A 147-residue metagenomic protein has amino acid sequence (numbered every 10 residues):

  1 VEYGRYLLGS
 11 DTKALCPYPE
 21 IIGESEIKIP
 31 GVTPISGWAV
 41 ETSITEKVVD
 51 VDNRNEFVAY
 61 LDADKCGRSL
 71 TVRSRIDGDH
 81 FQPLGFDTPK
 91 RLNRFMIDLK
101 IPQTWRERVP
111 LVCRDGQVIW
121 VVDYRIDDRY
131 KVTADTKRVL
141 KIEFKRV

Functional and structural regions predicted by a protein language model:
V1-V147: AMP-forming adenylation/ATP pyrophosphatase catalytic core
